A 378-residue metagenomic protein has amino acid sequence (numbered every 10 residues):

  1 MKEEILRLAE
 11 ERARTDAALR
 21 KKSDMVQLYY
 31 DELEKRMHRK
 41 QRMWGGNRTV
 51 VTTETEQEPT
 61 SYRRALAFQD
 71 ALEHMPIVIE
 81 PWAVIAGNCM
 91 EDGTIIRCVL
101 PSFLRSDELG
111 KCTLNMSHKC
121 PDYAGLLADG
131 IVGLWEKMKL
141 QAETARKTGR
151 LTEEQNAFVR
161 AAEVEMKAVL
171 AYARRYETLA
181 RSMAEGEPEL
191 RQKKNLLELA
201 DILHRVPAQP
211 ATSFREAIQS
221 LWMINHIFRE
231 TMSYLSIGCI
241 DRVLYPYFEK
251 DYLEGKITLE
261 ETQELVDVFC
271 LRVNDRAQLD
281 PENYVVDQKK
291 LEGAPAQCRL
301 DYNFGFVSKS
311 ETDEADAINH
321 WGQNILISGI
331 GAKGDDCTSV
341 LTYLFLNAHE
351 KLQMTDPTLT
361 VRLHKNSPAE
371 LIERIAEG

Functional and structural regions predicted by a protein language model:
M1-F158, A162, R191, N195-E198 (+2 more regions): Conserved catalytic cores of very large enzyme subunits
A162-E165, A173: Low-complexity, highly charged intrinsically disordered N-terminal segments that act as targeting/localization
V169-A173, I240: Helix-boundary capping/turn motifs
L170, E177, R181-A184, K193 (+2 more regions): Heptad-repeat amphipathic alpha-helical coiled-coil interaction surface used for oligomerization/assembly
